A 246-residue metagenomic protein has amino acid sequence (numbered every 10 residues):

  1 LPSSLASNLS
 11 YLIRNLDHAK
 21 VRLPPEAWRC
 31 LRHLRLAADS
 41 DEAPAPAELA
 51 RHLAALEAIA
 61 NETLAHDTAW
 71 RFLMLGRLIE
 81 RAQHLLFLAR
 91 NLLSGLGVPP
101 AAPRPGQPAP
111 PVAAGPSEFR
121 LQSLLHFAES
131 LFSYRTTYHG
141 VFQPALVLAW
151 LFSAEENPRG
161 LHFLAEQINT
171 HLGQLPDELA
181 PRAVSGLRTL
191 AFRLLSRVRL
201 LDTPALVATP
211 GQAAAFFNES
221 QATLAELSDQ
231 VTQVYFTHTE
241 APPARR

Functional and structural regions predicted by a protein language model:
L1-R246: Alpha-helical transmembrane segments and their helix-helix packing motifs
